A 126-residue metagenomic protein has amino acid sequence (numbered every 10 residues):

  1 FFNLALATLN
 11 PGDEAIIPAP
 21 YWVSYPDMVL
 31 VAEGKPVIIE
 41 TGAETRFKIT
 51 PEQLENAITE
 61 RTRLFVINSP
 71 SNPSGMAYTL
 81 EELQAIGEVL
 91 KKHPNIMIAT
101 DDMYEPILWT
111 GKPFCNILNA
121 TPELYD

Functional and structural regions predicted by a protein language model:
F1, Y21-Y25: Conserved coil-to-alpha-helix start sites within the AMP-binding
F1-E14: Phosphate-binding glycine-rich loop
A7, D27-V29: Hydrophobic/aromatic ligand-binding patch that stacks against planar heteroaromatic rings of cofactors or nucleotides
G12, A57-T59, N119-D126: Short, intrinsically disordered, charge-balanced linker/junction segments flanking boundaries in proteins
D13, G34, L90-M97, Y125: A short helix->loop->beta-strand "cap" motif at the edges of active sites that frequently abuts
A19, I38-G42: Short beta->alpha connector loops at strand-helix junctions that form conserved, small/polar/Pro-enriched
V31-V37: A short helix-loop-beta submotif of the ANL/AMP-binding
T41-K112, L118: Active-site phosphate-binding strand-loop segment of PLP-dependent enzymes
